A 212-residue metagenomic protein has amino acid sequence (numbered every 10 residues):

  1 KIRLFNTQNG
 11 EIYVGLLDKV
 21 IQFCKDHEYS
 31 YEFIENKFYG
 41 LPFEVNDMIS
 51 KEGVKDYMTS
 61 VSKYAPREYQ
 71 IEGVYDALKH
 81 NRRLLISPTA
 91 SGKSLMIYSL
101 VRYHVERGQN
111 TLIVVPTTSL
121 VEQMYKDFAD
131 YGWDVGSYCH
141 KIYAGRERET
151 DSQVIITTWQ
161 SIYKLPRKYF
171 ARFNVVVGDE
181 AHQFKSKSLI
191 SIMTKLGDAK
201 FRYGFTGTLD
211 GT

Functional and structural regions predicted by a protein language model:
I2-N6, F23-C24, E32-I34, F38-I86: Conserved pre-motif I regulatory segment
N9-E32: Structured, non-catalytic alpha/beta "coupling" segments that mediate domain-domain communication and provide generic
A65, K79-H104: Walker A/P-loop
E68, S94-S99, T118, K187: Phosphate-binding Walker
P88-T89, S94, N110-V121: Conserved strand-helix element at the start of the C-terminal RecA-like helicase core
T111, T118-G145: Conserved helix-turn-beta segment of the N-terminal RecA-like "Helicase ATP-binding" lobe in SF1/SF2 helicases
A144-I155, F170-R172: Conserved motor-coupling elements within RecA-like helicase/translocase cores
W159-G211: SF2 helicase catalytic motif II
